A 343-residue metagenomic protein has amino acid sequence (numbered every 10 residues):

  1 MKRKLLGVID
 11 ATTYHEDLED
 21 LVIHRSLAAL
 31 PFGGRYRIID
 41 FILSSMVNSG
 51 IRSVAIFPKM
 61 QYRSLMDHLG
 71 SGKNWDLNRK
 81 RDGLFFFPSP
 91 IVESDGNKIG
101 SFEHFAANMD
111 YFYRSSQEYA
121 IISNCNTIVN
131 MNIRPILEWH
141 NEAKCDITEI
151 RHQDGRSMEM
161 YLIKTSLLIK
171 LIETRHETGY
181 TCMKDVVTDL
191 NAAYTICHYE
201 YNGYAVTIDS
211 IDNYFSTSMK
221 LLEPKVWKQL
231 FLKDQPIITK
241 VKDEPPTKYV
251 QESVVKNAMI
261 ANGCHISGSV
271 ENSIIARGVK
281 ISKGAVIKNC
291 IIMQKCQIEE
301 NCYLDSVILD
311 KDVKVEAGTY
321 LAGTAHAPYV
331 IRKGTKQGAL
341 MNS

Functional and structural regions predicted by a protein language model:
M1-A11, E177-S343: Left-handed beta-helix
M1-L222, I331: Unchanged
